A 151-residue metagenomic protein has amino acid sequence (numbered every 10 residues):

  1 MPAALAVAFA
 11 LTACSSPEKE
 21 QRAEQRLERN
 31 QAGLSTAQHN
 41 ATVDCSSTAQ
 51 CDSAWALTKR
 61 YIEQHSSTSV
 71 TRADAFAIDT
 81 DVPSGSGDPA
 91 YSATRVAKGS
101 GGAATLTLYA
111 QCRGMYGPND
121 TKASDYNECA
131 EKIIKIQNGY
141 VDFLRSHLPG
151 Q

Functional and structural regions predicted by a protein language model:
M1-A4: Bacterial N-terminal signal peptides that target proteins for export
A10-A13: C-terminal motif of bacterial Sec signal peptides marking the signal peptidase cleavage site
S15-Q151: Ser/Thr-rich, low-complexity intrinsically disordered terminal regions
